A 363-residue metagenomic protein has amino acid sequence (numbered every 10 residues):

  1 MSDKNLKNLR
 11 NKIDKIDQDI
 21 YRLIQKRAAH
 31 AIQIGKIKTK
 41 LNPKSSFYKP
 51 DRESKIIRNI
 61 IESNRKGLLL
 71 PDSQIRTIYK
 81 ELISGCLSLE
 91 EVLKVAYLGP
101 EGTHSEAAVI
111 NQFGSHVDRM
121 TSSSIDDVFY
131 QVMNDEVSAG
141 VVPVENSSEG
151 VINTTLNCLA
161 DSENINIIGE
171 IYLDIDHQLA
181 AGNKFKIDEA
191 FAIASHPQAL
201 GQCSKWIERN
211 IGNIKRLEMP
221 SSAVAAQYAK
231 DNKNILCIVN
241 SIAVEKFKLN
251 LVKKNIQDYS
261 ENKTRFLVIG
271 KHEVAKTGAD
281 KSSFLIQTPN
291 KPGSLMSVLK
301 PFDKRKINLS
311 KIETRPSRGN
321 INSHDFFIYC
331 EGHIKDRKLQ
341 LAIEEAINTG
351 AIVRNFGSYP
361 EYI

Functional and structural regions predicted by a protein language model:
M1-I363: Domain-level signature for soluble enzymes in the chorismate/prephenate branch of the shikimate pathway
